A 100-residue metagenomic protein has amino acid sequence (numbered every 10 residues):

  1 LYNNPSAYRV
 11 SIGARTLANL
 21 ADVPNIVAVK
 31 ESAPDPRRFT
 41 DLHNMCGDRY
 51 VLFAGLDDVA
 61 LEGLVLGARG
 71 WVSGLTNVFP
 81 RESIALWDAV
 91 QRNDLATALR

Functional and structural regions predicted by a protein language model:
L1-N3: Short beta-strands and strand-loop turn motifs
A7-R100: Catalytic alpha/beta core domains of metabolic enzymes, predominantly
